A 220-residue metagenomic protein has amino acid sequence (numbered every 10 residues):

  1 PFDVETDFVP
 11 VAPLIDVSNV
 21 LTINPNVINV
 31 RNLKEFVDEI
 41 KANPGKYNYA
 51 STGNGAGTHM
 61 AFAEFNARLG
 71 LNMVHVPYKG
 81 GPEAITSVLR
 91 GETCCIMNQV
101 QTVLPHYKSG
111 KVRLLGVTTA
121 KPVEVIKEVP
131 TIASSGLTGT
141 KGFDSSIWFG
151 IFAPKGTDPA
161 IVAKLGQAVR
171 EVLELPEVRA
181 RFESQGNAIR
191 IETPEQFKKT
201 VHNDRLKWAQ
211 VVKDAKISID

Functional and structural regions predicted by a protein language model:
P1-E83, I132-L137, G142, W148-R181 (+1 more regions): Hinge/capping helix and adjacent helix->loop/strand transition within the periplasmic-binding protein
V9, F36, K111-V123: Conserved helix-loop-beta element of the AMP-binding
N32, P77, E92, Q99 (+6 more regions): Conserved functional loop/turn residues at catalytic and ligand-binding sites
N43-Y47, L71, L89-N98, K111-L114 (+1 more regions): Alpha-to-beta junction loops
G53-N54, V76-T86, R90, Q99-T102 (+1 more regions): Short helix-initiation/N-cap motifs at beta->coil->alpha
A61, G81, N98-V103, V117-A120 (+1 more regions): Beta->alpha turn/N-cap motifs
F62, V88-L89, Y107-G110: Hydrophobic residues within well-ordered alpha-helices
T193-I219: Extracellular/periplasmic bilobal clamshell ligand-binding domains
